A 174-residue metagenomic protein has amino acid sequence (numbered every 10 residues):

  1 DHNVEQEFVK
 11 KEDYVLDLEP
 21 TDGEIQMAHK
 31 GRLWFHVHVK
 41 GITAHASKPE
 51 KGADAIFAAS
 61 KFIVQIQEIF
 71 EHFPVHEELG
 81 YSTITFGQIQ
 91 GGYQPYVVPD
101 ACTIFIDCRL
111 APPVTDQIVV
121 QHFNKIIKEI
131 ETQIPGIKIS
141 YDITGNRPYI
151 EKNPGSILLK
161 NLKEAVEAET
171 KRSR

Functional and structural regions predicted by a protein language model:
D1-W34: Acidic/histidine-rich catalytic neighborhood of metal-dependent amide-processing enzymes
P20, M27, H36-R174: Metal-dependent amide/peptide-bond hydrolase catalytic core, centered on the "pita-bread" metallohydrolase fold
